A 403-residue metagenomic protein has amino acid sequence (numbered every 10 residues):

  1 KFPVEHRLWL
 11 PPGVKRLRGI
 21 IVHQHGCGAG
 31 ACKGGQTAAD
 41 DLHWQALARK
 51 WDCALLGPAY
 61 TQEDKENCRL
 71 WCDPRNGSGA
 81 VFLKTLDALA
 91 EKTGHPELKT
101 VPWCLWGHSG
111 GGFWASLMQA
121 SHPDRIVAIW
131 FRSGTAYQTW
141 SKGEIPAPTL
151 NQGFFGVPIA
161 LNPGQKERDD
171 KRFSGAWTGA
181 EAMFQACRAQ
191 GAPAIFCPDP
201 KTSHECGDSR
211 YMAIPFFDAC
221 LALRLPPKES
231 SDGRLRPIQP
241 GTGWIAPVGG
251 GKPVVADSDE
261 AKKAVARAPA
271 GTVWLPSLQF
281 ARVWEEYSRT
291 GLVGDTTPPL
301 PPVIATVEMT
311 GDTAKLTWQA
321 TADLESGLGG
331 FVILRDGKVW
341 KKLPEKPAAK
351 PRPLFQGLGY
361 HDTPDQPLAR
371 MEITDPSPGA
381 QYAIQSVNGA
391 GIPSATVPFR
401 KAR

Functional and structural regions predicted by a protein language model:
L17-C27: Short beta-strand element of the alpha/beta-hydrolase
R49, L55-A80: Cap/lid segment of the alpha/beta-hydrolase catalytic domain
L70-E97: Alpha/beta-hydrolase active-site loop
V127-Y211: The feature captures the conserved acid-bearing segment of alpha/beta-hydrolase catalytic domains
Q190-A192, D199-A305: Alpha/beta-hydrolase-fold serine-hydrolase catalytic core, especially in secreted/extracellular enzymes
R289-G327, G391-R403: Pro/Thr/Ser/Gly-rich low-complexity, intrinsically disordered linker/stalk tracts
G330-S377: Recognizes extended acidic, P/S/T-rich segments that occur within or adjacent to Ig-like beta-sandwich modules
T374-P393: Beta-strand-rich modules
